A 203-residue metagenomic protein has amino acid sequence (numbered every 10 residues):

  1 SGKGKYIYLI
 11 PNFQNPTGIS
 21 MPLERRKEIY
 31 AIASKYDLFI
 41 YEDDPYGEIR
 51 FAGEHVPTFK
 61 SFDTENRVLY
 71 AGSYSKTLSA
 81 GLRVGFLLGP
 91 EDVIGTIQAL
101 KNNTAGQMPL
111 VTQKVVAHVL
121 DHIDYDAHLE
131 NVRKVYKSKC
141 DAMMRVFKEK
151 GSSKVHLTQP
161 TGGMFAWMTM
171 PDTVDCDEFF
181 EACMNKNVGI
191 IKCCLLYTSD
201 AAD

Functional and structural regions predicted by a protein language model:
S1-F51: Active-site phosphate-binding strand-loop segment of PLP-dependent enzymes
I29, F179, T198: Aromatic/hydrophobic pocket-lining residues that form π-stacking "cages" and hydrophobic walls in ligand
K35-Y36, N66, K186: Helix C-cap/helix->beta junction micro-motif
T64-K134: Conserved core segment of the aminotransferase class I/II
A117, K134-M144, H156-T169: Conserved glycine-rich beta-strand-loop-beta hairpin in the small C-terminal domain of fold type I
K154-N187: Conserved PLP-binding catalytic core of the aspartate aminotransferase-like
Y197-D203: Conserved small/polar residues in nucleotide/adenosyl-binding loops
